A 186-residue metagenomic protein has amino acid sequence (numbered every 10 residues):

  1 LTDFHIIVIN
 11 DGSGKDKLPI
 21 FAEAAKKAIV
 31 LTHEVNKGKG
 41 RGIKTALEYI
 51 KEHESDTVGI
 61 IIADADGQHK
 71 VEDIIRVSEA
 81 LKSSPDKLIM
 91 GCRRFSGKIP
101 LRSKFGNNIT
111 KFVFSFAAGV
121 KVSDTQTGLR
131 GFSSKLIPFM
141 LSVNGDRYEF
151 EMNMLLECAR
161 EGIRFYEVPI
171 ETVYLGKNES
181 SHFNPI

Functional and structural regions predicted by a protein language model:
L1-I7, A28-I29, V58: Short loop->beta transition adjacent to catalytic acidic/histidine clusters or analogous donor-positioning motifs
H5, I29-V30, K121, R164-Y166: Conserved beta-strand segments of alpha/beta enzyme cores
N10-L18, G67: A conserved acidic beta->alpha catalytic loop
E23, V143-I186: Hydrophobic helical membrane-anchoring modules
I29, E34-K37, R41-Y49, V71-Y148 (+1 more regions): Acceptor/aglycone-binding surface of glycosyltransferases and processive sugar-polymer synthases
A46, D66, S133, C158 (+1 more regions): Residue-level signature of catalytic and energy-coupling elements of molecular machines, predominantly ATP/GTP-dependent
S55-T57, S84-L88, I163: Short, high-confidence coil segments that cap the C-terminus of an alpha-helix and link into the following beta-strand
D56-Q68: Short beta-strand-to-loop acidic/aromatic patch adjacent to the donor-nucleotide binding site
